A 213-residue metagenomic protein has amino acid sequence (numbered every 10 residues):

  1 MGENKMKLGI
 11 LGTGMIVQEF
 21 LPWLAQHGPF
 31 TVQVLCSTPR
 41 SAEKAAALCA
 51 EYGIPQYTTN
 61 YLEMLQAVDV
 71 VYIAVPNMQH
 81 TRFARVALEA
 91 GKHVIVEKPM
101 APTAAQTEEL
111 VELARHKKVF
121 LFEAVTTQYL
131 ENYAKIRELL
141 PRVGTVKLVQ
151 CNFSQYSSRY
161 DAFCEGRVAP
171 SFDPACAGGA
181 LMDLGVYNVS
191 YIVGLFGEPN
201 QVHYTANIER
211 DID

Functional and structural regions predicted by a protein language model:
M1-Y52: N-terminal Rossmann-like dinucleotide-binding module
F30-V32, V68, V146, P199: Core-facing hydrophobic residues within beta-strands of well-ordered domains
L35, V71, V149: Receiver (REC) domain switch-region micro-motif
S41, Y52-V111: Beta-loop-alpha module in the N-terminal Rossmann-like domain of NAD(P)-dependent dehydrogenases, especially those
E109-T126, K147-L148: Rossmann-fold dehydrogenase core element
T127-H203: Predominantly a Rossmann-like dinucleotide-binding segment in NAD(P)-dependent oxidoreductases
T205-D211: Short, solvent-exposed loop/turn elements at beta->coil junctions and helix N-caps that rim active or binding pockets
